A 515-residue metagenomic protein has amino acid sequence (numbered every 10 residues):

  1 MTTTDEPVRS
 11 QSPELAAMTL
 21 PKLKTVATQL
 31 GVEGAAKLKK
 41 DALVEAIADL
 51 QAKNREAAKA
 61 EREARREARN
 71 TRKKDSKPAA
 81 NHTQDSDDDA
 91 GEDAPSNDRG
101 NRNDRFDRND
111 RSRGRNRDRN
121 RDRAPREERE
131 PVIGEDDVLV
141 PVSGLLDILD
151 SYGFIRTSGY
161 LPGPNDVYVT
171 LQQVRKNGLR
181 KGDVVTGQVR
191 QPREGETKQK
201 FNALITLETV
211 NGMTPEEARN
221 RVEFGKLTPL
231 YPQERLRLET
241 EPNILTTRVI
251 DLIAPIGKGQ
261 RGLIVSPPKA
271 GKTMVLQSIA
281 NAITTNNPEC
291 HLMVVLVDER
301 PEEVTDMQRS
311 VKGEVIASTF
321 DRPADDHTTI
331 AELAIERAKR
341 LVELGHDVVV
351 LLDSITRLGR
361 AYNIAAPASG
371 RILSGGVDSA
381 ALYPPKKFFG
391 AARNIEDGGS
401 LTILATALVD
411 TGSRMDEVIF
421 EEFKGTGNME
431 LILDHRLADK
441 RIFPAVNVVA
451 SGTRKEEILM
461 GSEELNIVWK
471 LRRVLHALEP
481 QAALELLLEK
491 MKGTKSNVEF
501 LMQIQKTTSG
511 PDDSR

Functional and structural regions predicted by a protein language model:
M1-P125, R129-E130: Charged, low-complexity terminal tails
S12, A35, L236-N243, V265-K269 (+8 more regions): Flexible beta-alpha connector loops of hexameric P-loop NTPases
D87-A218: N-terminal "pre-motor" subdomain/linker immediately upstream of P-loop NTPase catalytic cores
Y160, Q173-R175, Q191-G195, N211-P215 (+11 more regions): Conserved nucleotide-binding/hydrolysis micro-motifs of P-loop NTPases
L179, Q191-I264: P-loop NTP-binding catalytic core
T206-M213, E217-N220, N394, T406-L486 (+1 more regions): Conserved P-loop NTPase
T228-E332, K339-R340: Phosphate-binding glycine-rich loops and their immediate beta-loop-alpha structural context
V311-K312, A324, T328-I335, V342-N428 (+1 more regions): Conserved P-loop NTPase nucleotide-binding/switch module
